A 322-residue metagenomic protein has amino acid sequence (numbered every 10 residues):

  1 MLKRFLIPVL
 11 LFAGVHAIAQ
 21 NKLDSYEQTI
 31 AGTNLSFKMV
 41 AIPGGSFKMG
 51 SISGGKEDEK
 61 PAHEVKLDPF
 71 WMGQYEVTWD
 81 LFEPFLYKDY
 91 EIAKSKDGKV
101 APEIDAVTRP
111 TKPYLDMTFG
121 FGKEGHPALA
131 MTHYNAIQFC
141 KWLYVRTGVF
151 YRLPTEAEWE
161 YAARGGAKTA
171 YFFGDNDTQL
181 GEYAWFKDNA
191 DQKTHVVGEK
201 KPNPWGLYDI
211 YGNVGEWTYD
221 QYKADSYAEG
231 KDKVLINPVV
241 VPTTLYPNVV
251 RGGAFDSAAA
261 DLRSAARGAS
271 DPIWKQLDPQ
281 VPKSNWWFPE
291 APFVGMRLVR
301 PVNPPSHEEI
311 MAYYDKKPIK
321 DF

Functional and structural regions predicted by a protein language model:
F5-A13: Sec-dependent N-terminal signal peptides
V15-A19: Sec/Tat signal peptide C-region and signal peptidase I cleavage site
N21, K201-N203, L235-F322: Disulfide-stabilized, aromatic/cysteine-rich ligand-recognition loop
Q28, M49-L67, T194-K200, L262-P279: Short, polar loop/linker segments at the starts of domains and inter-domain junctions
T33-M49: Mature N-terminal segment immediately following signal peptide/propeptide cleavage in secreted/periplasmic
M49-S51, K66-F173, D220-Y227, R300-F322: Active-site microenvironments of metalloenzymes and redox enzymes
A62, P110-G125, N189-Q192, L277-P282: Short glycine/proline-rich turn/loop motifs
A184-Y211, V241-T244: Short, well-ordered junction/capping motifs at the entry into regular secondary structure
